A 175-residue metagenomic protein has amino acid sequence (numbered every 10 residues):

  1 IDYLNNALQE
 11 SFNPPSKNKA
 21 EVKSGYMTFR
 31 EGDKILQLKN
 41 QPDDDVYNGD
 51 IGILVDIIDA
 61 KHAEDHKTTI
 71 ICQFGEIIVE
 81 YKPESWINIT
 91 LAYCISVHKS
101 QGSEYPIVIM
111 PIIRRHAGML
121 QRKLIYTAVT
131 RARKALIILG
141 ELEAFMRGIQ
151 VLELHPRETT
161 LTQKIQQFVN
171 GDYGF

Functional and structural regions predicted by a protein language model:
I1-G49, D56: Conserved helicase/translocase motor-coupling segment
L36-L38, D44, N48-F175: C-terminal accessory regions
